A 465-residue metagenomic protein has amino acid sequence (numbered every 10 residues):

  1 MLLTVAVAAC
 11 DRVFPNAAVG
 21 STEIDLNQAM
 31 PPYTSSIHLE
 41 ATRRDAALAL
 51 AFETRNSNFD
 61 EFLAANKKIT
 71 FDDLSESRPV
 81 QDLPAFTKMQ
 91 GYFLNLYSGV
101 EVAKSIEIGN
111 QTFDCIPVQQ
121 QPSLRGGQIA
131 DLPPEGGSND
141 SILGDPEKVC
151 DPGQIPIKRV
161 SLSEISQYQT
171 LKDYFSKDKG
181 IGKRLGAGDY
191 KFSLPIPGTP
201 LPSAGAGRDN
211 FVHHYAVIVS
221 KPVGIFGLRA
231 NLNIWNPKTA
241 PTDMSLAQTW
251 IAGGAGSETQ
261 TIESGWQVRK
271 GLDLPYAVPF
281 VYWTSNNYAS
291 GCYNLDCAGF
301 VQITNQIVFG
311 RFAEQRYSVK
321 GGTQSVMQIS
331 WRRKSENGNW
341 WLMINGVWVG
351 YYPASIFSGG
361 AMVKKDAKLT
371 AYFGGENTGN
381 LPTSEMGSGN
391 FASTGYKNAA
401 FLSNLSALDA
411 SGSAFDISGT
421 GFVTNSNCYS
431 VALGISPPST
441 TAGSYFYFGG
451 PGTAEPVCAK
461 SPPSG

Functional and structural regions predicted by a protein language model:
M1-L3: Sec-dependent N-terminal signal peptides
V13-P15, V19-G465: Exposed, interaction-prone regions of secreted/extracellular proteins
